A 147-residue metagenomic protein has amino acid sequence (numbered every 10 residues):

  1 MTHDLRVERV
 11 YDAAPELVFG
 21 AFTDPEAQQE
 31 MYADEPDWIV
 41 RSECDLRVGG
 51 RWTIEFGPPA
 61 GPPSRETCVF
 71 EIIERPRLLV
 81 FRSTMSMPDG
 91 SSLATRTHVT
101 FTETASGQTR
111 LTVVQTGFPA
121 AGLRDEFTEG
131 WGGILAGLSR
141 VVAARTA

Functional and structural regions predicted by a protein language model:
M1-W38: Hydrophobic ligand-binding cavity/cleft-lining segments
T2-D4, R51, P76-L78, S106-R110: A generic structural signal for beta-strand entry/edge sites
R6, P63-C68, S92-H98: Short, surface-exposed coil-to-beta transition loops
V18, F22, Q28, W52-I54 (+5 more regions): Hydrophobic pocket/interface hotspot
V40-T84: Glycine-rich portal/gate segments that line the openings of hydrophobic small-molecule binding cavities
V80-G132: Beta-strand/loop substructures that line and gate deep hydrophobic ligand-binding cavities in soluble
R140-A147: Short, highly charged C-terminal tails/helix-capping segments
